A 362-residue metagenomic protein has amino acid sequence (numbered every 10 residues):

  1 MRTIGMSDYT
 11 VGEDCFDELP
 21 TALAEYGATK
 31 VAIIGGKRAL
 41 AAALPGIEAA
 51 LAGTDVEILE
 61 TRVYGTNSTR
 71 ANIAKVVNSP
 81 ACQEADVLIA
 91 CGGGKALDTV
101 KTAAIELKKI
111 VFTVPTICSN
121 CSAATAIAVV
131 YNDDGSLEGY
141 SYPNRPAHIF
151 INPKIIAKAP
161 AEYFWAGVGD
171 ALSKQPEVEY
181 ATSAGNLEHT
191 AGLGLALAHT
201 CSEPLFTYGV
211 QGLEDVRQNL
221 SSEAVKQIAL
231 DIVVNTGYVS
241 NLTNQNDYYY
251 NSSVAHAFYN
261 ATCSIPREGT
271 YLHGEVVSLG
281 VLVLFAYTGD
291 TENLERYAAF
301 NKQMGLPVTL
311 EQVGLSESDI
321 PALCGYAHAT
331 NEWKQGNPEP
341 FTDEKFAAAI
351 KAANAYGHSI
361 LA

Functional and structural regions predicted by a protein language model:
M1-E84, L310: ATP/NTP phosphate-donor binding region
R2, E18, D290-A362: C-terminal charged capping/lid subdomain of soluble metabolic enzymes
F16, L40-L44, R70, K95-T102 (+2 more regions): Short glycine/serine/threonine-rich phosphate/pyrophosphate-binding segments that cradle anionic phosphate groups
A24, A52-V56, G135, K154-I156 (+9 more regions): Generic secondary-structure signature for well-ordered alpha-helical cores
P80-A103, L107-T116: A short, small-residue-rich loop immediately preceding and capping a beta-strand
I105-A198: A glycine/threonine-rich phosphate-anchoring loop and its flanking beta-alpha core in nucleotide/phosphate-binding
E188-A299: Active-site segments that bind and position negatively charged phosphate/pyrophosphate groups
